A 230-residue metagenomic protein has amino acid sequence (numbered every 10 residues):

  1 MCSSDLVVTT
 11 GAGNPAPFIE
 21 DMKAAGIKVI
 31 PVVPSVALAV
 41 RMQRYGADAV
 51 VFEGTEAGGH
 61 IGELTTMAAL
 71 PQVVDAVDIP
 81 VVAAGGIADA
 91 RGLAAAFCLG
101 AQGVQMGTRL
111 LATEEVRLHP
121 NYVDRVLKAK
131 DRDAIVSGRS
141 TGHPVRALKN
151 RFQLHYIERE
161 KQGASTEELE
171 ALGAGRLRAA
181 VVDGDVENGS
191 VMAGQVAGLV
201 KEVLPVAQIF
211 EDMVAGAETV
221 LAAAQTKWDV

Functional and structural regions predicted by a protein language model:
M1-S3: Short, small-residue-biased leader/transition segments that mark boundaries at the very start of proteins
D5-L6, A25-I27, A47-D48, V77-I79 (+1 more regions): Short, well-ordered coil/turn segments that N-cap beta-strands
D5-N14, K28-S35, V51-E53: Catalytic beta/alpha-barrel core
I19-E20, V40, P71, A94: Alpha-helical segments flanking ligand/cofactor-binding loops in enzyme cores
E20-A24, I30-P34, E63-A84: Alpha-helix-loop-beta-strand connector modules within alpha/beta enzyme cores
V32-P71, T113, L118: Glycine/Thr-rich beta-alpha phosphate-binding loop at enzyme active sites
A68-V82, A88-V230: Conserved active-site-proximal phosphate/metal-binding subdomains
